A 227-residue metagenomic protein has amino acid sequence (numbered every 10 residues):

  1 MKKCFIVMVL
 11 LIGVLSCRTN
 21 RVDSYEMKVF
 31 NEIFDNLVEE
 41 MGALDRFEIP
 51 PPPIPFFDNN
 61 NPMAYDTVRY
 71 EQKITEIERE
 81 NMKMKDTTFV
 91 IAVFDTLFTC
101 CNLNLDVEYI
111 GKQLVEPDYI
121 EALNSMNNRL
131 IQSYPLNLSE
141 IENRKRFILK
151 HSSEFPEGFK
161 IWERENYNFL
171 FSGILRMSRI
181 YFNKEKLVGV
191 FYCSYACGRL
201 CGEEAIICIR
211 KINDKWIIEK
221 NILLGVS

Functional and structural regions predicted by a protein language model:
C4-G13: Sec-dependent N-terminal signal peptides
V7, S24, S152, I206-I207: Alpha-helical interaction segments
M8, R21, N104-L105, C201 (+1 more regions): Extracellular/secretory pathway and lumenal proteins
R18-V188, C197: Flexible low-complexity loop/turn motifs enriched in small/helix-breaking residues
L175-S178, S194, L223-S227: Short aromatic loop motif centered on NTY/YTY
K186-I212: Exposed beta-sheet edge and beta->alpha loop/turn motif
R210-V226: Short beta-strand edge/turn micro-motifs at domain boundaries
